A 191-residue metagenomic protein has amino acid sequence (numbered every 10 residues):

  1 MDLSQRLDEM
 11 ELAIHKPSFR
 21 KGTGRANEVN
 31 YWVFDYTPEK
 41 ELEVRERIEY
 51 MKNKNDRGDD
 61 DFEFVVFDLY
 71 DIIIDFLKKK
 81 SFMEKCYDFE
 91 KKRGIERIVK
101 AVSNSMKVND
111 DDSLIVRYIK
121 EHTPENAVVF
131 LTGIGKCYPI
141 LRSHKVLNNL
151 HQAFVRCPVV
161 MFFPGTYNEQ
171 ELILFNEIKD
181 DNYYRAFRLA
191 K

Functional and structural regions predicted by a protein language model:
M1-D56: Glycine-rich P-loop/Walker A and Walker A-like loops and their local beta1-loop-alpha1 context in P-loop NTPases
V29-V33, V128, P158-V160: Residue-level preference for the first positions of well-ordered beta-strands
P38-E43, I72-I74, S105-D110, G135-P139 (+1 more regions): Short acidic, S/G/P-rich loop/turn micro-motifs used as interaction or catalytic elements
L42-I48, D75-K80, P139-H144, Q170-L174: A short acidic (Asp/Glu
F64-D111: Long, charge-dense
D111-T123: Mid-core helix/loop region of P-loop NTP-binding domains shared across ATPases and GTPases
P124-I140: Conserved P-loop NTPase "ATPase switch" module shared by AAA+ and STAND
R142-K191: Glycine-rich, aromatic-bearing surface loops/beta-hairpins
